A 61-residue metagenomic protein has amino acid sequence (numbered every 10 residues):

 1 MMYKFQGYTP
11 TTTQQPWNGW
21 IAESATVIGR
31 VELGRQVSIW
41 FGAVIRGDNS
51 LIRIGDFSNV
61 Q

Functional and structural regions predicted by a protein language model:
M1-N18: Terminal amphipathic alpha-helical/low-complexity segments used for targeting or macromolecular assembly
K4-G7, V27, L51: Residue-level preference for alpha-helix termini and adjacent loops
T13-Q14, N18-I21, A25, V31 (+3 more regions): A structural motif detector for beta-strand N-caps
